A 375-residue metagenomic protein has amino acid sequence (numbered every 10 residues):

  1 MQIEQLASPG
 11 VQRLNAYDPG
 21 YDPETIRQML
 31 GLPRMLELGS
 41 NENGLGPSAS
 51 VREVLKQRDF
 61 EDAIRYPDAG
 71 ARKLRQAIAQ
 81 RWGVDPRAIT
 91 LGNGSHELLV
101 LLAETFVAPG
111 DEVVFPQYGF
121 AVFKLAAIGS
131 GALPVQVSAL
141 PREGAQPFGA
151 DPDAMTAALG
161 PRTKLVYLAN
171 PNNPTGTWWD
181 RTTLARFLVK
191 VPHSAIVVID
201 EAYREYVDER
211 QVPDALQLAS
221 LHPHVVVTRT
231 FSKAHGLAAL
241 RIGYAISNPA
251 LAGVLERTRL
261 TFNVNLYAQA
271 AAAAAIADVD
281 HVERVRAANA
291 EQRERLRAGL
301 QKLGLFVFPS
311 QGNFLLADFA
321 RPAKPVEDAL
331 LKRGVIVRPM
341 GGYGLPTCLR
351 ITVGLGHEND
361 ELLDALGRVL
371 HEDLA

Functional and structural regions predicted by a protein language model:
Q2-H96, L101, D373-A375: N-terminal small-domain helix-loop-helix segment of the aminotransferase-like
G70, H224-F308: PLP-dependent aminotransferase class I/II
D85-I89, P109-E112, R162, S194 (+3 more regions): Short acidic capping loops at alpha-helix termini that bridge into adjacent secondary structure
T105-L168: PLP-dependent aminotransferase-like
I128, A145-P161, P174-V197, E201-A234: Active-site pre-lysine segment of PLP-dependent enzymes
P141, A290, G299-R333, L349: Conserved PLP-binding catalytic core of the aspartate aminotransferase-like
A329-R338, G342-A375: PLP-dependent enzyme catalytic core of the Aspartate aminotransferase-like
